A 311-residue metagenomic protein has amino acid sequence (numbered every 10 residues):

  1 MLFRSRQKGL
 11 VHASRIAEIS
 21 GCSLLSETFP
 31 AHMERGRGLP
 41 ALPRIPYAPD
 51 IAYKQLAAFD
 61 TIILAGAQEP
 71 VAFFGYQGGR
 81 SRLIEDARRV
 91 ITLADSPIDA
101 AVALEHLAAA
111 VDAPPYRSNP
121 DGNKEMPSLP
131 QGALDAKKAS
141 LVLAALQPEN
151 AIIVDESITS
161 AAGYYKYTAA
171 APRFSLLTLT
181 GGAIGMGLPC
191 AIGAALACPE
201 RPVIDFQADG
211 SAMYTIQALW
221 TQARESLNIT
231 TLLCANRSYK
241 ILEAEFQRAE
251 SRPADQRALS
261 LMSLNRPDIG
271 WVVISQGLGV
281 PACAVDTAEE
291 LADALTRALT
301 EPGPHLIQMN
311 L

Functional and structural regions predicted by a protein language model:
F3, E27-F29, A67, D95 (+3 more regions): Cofactor-binding loop segments of dinucleotide-utilizing enzymes, especially the Rossmann-like FAD- and NAD(P)+-binding
R4-L93, A171-R201, M213-Q217, R248 (+1 more regions): Glycine-rich, anion-gripping cofactor-binding loops and their flanking helix/strand elements in enzyme active sites
K8-I16, S20, A48-A58, D86 (+10 more regions): General structural feature for long, well-ordered alpha-helical segments within catalytic domains of soluble enzymes
I19, G163-L311: Thiamine diphosphate
D60, A151, P304: Conserved acidic residues
I63-A65, D155, D205, Q308-M309: Redox-cofactor binding/interface segments in oxidoreductases and associated redox assembly factors
Q77-S118: Terminal amphipathic helices with adjacent charged low-complexity linkers/tails
N119-E200: Active-site diphosphate/adenylate-binding microenvironment
